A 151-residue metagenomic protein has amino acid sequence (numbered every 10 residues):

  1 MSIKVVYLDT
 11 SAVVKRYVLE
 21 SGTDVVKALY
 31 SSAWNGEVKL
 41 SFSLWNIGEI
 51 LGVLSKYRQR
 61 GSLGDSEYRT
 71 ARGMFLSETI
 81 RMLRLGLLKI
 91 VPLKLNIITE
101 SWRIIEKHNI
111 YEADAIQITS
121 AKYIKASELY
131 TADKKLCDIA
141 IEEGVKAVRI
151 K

Functional and structural regions predicted by a protein language model:
M1-N46, V53-L63, T70, E143: Short, well-structured N-terminal submotif of metal-dependent ribonuclease cores
M1-V5, I90-V91, K107, I118-T119 (+1 more regions): Acidic, PIN/NYN-like endoribonuclease modules and their adjacent C-terminal/linker elements
L8, S41-F42, P92, E112 (+1 more regions): Short beta-strand scaffold positions
V13, N46, I97, Q117 (+1 more regions): Alpha-helix capping/helix-boundary segments
Y17-V18, E106-H108: Short, flexible loop segments at the rims of nucleotide/cofactor-binding pockets, characterized by
V25, E49, E100, D138-A140: Phosphate- and divalent-cation-binding pockets in alpha/beta enzyme and binding domains that engage nucleotide-derived
R72-E106: Acidic catalytic patch
